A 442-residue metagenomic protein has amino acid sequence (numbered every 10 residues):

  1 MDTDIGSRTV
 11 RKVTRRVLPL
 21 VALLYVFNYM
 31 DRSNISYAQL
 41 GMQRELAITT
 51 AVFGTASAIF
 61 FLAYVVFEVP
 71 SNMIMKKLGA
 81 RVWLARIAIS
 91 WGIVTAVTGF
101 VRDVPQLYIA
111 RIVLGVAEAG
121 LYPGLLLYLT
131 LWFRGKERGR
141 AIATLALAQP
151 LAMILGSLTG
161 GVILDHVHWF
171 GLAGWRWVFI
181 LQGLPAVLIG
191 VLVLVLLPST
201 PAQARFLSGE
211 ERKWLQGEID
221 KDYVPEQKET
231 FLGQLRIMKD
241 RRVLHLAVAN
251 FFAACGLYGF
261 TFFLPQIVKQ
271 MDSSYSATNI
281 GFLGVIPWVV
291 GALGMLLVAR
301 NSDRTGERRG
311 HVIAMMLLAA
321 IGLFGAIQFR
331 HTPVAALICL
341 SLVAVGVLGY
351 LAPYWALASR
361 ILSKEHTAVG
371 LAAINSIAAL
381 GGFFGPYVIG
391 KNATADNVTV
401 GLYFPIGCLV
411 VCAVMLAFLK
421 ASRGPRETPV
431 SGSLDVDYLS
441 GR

Functional and structural regions predicted by a protein language model:
I35-S36, I237-M295, L351, W355: Extracytoplasmic gate region of multi-pass secondary transporters
A47, G79, F100-Q106, A117 (+3 more regions): Helix-breaking motifs and short loop linkers at transmembrane-helix boundaries and internal kinks in secondary membrane
V66-P105: Conserved MFS/SLC helix-loop-helix module at the cytosolic interface between two early adjacent transmembrane helices
F67-G79, G294-E307, A393: Helix-to-loop junctions at the C-terminal end of transmembrane segments in multipass secondary transporters
K76-A88, D303-M316: Cytoplasmic membrane-interface "Motif A"-like loop-to-helix N-cap segments of 12-TM Major Facilitator Superfamily
A110-L147: Cytoplasmic helix-loop-helix junction between adjacent transmembrane helices in 12-TM secondary transporters
R140-L164, P185-A186, N375-G385: Glycine-rich segments within core transmembrane alpha-helices of 12-TM secondary carriers
R308-L357: C-terminal transmembrane helical hairpin of 12-TM major facilitator-type secondary transporters
